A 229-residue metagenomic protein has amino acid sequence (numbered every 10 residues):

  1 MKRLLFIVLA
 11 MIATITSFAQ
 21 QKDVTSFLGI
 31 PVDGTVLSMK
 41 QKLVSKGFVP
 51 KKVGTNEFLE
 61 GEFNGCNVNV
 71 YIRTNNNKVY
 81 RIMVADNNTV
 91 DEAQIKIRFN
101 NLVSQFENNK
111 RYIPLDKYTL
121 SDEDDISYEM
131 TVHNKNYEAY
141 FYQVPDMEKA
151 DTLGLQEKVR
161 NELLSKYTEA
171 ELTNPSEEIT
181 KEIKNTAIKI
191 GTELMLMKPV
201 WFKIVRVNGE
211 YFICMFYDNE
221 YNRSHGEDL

Functional and structural regions predicted by a protein language model:
L4-A19: Sec-dependent N-terminal signal peptides
F18-Q20, R81-I82: A short alpha-helix capping/helix-coil boundary motif
Q20-P50, N88-L229: Non-cytosolic coordination micro-motifs
K42-N64: A compact, surface-exposed functional segment
E57, V79-Y80, Y211-F212: Hydrophobic residues embedded in beta-strands of well-ordered beta-sheets
E60-Q105: Mid-chain, structured segments of secreted extracytoplasmic proteins
